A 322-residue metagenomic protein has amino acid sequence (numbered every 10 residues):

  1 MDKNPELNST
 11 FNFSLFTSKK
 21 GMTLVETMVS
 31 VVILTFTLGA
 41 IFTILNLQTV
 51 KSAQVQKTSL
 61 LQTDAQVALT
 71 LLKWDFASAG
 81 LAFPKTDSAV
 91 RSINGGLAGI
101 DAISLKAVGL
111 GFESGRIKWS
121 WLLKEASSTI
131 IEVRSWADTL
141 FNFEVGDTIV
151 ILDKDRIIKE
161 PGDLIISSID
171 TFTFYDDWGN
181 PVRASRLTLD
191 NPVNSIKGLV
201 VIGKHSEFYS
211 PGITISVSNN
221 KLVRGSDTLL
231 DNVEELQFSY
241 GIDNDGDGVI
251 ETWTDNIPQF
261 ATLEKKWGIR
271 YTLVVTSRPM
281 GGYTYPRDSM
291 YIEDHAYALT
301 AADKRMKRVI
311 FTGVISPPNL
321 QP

Functional and structural regions predicted by a protein language model:
M1-K20: N-terminal leader/signal peptides at the extreme start of proteins
S18, P84, D153, D176 (+1 more regions): Acidic surface patches and DE-rich sequence motifs
K20-K73, A77: Aliphatic-rich helix starts adjacent to a transmembrane/signal segment
L47-V50, V67-S88, V145-T148, I158-I165 (+3 more regions): Alpha-helix exit/C-cap motif
A77, P84, S92-A98, G109-G111 (+1 more regions): Short linear sequence signals and composition-biased patches located at protein termini or domain-edge surfaces
G95-K197: Autoprocessing Asn-cyclization modules and mimics
P192-F208: Anionic N-terminal interaction surfaces
